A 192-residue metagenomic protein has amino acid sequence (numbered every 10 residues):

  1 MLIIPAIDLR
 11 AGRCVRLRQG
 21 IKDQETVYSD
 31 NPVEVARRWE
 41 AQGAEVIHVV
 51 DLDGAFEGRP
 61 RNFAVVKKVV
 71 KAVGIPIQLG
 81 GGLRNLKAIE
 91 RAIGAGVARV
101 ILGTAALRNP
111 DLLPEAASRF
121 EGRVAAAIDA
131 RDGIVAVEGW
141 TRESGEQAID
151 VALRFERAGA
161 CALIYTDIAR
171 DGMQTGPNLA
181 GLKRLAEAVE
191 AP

Functional and structural regions predicted by a protein language model:
D8, W39, I47, L79 (+5 more regions): Conserved, mostly hydrophobic/aromatic
R13-P60: N-terminal beta-alpha supersecondary unit
V15, Q19-D23, E90-I93, V97-D171: Conserved anion-binding
Y28-E40, R84-E90, E143-R154: Short, acidic/polar
Q42, V50, A72, A95-G96 (+2 more regions): Structural motif
V46-A64, T104, I164-G176: Glycine-rich, proline-tolerant flexible connector loops at the mouths of alpha/beta enzymes
V50-L52, Q78-R84, L102-T104, D171 (+1 more regions): Glycine-rich beta-strand-to-loop/alpha-helix junction loops that act as flexible
F56-G80, L113-D129, Q174-P192: Alpha-helix-loop-beta-strand connector modules within alpha/beta enzyme cores
